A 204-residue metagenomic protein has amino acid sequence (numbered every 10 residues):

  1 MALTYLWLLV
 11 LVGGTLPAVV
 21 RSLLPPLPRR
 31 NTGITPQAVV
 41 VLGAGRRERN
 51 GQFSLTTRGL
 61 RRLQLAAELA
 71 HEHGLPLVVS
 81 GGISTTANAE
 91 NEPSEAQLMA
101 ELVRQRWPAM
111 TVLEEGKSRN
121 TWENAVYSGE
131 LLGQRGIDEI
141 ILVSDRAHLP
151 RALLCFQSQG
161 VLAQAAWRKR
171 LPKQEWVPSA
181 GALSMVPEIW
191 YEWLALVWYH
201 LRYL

Functional and structural regions predicted by a protein language model:
A2-R21: Transmembrane alpha-helices and immediately adjacent membrane-cytoplasm interface residues in multi-pass integral
T4, R104, Q164, K173 (+2 more regions): Intrinsically disordered regions, especially transient/low-confidence alpha-helical propensity segments and coil-helix
G13, E92, A96, P187-L194: A structural signal for well-ordered alpha-helical scaffolds and beta->alpha junctions
L16-L183: A structural signal for short, hydrophobic/glycine-enriched beta-strand patches
V19-P26, A182-L204: A transmembrane-helix-recognition feature enriched in membrane-embedded lipid enzymes and envelope glyco-/phospholipid
